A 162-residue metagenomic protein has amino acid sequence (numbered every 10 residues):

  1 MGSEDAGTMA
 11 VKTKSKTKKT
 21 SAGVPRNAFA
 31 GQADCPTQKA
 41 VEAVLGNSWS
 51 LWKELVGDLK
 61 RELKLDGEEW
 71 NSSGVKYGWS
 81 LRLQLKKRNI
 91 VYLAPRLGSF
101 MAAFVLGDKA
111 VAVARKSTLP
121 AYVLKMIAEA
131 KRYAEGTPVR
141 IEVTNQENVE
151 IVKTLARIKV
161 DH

Functional and structural regions predicted by a protein language model:
G2-H162: Charge-dense, helix-prone N-terminal extensions
